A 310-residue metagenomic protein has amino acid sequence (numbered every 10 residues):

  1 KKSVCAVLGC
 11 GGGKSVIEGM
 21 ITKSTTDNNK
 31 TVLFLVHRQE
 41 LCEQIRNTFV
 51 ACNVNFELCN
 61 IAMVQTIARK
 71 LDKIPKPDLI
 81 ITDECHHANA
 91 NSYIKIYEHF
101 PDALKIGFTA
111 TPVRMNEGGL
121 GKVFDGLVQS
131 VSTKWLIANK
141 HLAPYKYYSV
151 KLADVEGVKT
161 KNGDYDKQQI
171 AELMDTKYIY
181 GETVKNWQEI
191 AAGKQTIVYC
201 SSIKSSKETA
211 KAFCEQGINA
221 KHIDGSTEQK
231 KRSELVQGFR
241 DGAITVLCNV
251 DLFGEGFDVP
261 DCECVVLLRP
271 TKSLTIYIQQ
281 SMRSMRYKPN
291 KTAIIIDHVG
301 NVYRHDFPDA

Functional and structural regions predicted by a protein language model:
K2-I21, Y199, I223, C248: Walker A/P-loop
C10-F49, S92, N116, I203-K204: Conserved Walker A/P-loop ATP-binding site and its immediately adjacent core in helicase/helicase-like ATPase domains
S15, T31-C42, Q169-Q216, H222: Conserved strand-helix element at the start of the C-terminal RecA-like helicase core
E43-V50, V54-F56, R69, I197 (+1 more regions): Conserved helicase ATPase core of P-loop NTP-dependent helicases/translocases
V50-L79, A90-K95: Conserved helix/coil segment N-terminal to the catalytic DExD/H
H86, G225-D309: Conserved RecA-like P-loop NTPase helicase motor core
H86-Y147: Post-DEXD/H (motif II) to motif III coupling segment of the RecA-like Helicase ATP-binding lobe
L127-C200: Conserved interdomain linker/interface between the two RecA-like ATPase lobes of SF2 helicase motors
